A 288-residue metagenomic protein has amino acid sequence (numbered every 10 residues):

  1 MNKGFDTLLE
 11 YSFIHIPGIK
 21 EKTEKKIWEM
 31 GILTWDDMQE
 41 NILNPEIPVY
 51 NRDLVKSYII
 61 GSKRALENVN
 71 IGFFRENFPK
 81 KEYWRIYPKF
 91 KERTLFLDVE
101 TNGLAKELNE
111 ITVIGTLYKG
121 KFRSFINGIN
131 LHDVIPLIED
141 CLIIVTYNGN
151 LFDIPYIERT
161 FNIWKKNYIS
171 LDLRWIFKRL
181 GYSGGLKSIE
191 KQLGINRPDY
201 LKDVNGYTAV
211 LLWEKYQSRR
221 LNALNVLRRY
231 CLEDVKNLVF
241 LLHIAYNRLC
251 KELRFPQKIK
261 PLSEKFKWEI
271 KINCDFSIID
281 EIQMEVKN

Functional and structural regions predicted by a protein language model:
M1-E110, T116-N288: DEDD superfamily 3′-5′ metal-dependent exonuclease/proofreading module
